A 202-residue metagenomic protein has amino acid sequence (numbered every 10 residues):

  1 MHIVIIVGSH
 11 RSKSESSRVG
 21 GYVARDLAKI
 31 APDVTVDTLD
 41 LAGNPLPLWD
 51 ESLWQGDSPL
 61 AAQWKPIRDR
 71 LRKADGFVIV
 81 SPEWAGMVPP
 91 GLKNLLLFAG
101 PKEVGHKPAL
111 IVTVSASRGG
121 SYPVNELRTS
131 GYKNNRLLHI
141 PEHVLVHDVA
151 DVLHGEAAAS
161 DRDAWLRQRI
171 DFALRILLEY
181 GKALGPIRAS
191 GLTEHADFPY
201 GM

Functional and structural regions predicted by a protein language model:
M1-L97, S160-D171, R175, L184-M202: N-terminal beta1-alpha1-beta2 submodule of the flavodoxin-like/Rossmannoid cofactor-binding fold
D26, I30, S130-L137, V149-E156 (+2 more regions): Change "in soluble alpha/beta enzymes" to "in soluble alpha/beta proteins
D33-T35, H106, R136: A generic structural signal for alpha->beta connector loops
D37-L48, P101, N134-A157: Mobile beta-alpha loop/short-helix "lid" or hinge segments that flank ligand
D75-F77, G105-L110: Short, surface-exposed connector motifs at secondary-structure boundaries
N94-K102, T129-N134: A glycine- and small-aliphatic-rich helix-loop capping segment at beta-alpha/alpha-beta transitions that lines
V104-H106, G155, D161: Glycine-rich NAD(P)-binding loop of Rossmann-like domains
P108-L153, A164-Q168: Short, glycine-/small-residue-rich phosphate/pyrophosphate-handling segment
